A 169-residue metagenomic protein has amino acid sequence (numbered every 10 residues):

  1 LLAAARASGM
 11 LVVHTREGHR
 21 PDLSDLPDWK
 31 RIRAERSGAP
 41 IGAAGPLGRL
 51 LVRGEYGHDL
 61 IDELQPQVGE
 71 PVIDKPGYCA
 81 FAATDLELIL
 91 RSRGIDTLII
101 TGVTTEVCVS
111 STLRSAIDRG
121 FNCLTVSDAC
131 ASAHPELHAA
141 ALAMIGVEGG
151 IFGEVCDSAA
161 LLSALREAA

Functional and structural regions predicted by a protein language model:
L1-L11: A short, N-terminal amphipathic alpha-helix
A7-S8, H19, D25, K30-A169: Active-site-adjacent betaalpha module
T15: A cross-family glycoside hydrolase active-site/sugar-binding cleft signature
